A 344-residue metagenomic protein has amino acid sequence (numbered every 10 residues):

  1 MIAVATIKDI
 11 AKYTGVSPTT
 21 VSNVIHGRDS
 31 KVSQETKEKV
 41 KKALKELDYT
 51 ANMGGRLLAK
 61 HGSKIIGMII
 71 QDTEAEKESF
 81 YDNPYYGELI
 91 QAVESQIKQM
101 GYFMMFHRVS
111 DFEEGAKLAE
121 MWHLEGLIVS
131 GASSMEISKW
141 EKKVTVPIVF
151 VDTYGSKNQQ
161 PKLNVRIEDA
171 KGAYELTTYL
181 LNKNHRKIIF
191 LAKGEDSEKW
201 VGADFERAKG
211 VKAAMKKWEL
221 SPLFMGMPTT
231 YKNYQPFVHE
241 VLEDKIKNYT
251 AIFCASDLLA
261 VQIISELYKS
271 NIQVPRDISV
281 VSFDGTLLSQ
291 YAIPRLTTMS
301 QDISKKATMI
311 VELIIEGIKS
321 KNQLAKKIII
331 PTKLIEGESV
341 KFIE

Functional and structural regions predicted by a protein language model:
M1-K64: N-terminal helix-turn-helix DNA-binding module of bacterial transcription factors
K8, L47-L118: Amphipathic helical "hinge" segments at domain boundaries
E94-R108, A208, K212-N233: Short beta-strand elements in bilobed, periplasmic/extracellular small-molecule ligand-binding domains
S130-K171, D196, L258, D284-L296: Flexible loop/hinge segments that line or gate small-molecule binding clefts
L163-L191, K232-E240, Q301-K319: Hydrophobic alpha-helical segments within soluble ligand-binding/sensing domains
Y174-P222, K326-S339: An alpha-beta-alpha
P222, Q235-E344: Flexible loop/turn connectors
